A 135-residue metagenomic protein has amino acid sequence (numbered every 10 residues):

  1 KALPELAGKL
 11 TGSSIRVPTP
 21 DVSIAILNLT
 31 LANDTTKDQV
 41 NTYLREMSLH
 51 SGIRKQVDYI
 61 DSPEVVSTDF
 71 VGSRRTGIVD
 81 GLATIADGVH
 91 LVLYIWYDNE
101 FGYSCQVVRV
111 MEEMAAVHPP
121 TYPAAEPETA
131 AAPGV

Functional and structural regions predicted by a protein language model:
K1-L91: C-terminal substrate-binding/catalytic lobe of Rossmann-fold NAD(P)-dependent oxidoreductases
V71-V135: NAD(P)-dependent Rossmann-like dehydrogenase/reductase catalytic/cofactor-binding core
